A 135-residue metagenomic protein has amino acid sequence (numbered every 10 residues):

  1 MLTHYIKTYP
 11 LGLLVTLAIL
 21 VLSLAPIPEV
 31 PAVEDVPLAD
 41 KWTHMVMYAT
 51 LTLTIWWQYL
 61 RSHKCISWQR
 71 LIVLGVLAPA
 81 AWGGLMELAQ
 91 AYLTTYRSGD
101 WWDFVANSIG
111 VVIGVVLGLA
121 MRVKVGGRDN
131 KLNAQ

Functional and structural regions predicted by a protein language model:
M1-W102, S108-Q135: Bulky hydrophobic segments
